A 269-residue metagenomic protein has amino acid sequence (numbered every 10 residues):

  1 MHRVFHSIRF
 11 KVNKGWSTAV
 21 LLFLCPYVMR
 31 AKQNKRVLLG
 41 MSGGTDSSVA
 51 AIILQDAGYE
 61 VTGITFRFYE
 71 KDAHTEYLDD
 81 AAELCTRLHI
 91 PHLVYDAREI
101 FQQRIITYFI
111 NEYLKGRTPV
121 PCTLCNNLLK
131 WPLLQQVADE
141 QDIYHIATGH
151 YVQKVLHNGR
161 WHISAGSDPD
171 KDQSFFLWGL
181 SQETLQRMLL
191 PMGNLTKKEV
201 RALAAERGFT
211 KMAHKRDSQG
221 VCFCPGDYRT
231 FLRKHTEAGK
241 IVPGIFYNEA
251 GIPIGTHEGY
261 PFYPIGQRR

Functional and structural regions predicted by a protein language model:
C25-W178, L189, K197-V200, A205: ATP-dependent adenylation/nucleotidyltransferase module used to activate substrates
A147-R269: AMP-forming adenylation/ATP pyrophosphatase catalytic core
